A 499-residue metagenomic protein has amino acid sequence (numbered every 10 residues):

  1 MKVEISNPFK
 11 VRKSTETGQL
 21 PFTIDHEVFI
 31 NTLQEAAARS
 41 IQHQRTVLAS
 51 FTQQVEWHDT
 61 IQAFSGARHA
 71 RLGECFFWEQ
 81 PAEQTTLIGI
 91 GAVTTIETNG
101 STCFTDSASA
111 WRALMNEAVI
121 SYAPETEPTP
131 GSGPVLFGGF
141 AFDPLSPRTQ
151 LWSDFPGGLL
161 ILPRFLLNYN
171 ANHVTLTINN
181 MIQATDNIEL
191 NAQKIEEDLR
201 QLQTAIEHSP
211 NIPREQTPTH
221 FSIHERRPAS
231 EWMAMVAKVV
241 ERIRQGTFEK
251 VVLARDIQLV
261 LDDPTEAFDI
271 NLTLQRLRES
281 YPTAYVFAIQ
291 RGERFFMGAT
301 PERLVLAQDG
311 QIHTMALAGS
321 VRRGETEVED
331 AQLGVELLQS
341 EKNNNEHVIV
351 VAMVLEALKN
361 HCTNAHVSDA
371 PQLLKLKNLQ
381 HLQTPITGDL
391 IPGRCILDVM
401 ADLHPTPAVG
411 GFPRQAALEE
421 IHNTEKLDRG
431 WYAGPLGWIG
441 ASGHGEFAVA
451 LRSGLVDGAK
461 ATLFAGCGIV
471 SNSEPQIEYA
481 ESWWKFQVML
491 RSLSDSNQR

Functional and structural regions predicted by a protein language model:
M1-T102: An N-terminal JmjN-like helical accessory module and its immediate linker preceding a catalytic domain
K2, L114-K250, A254-D256, T363 (+1 more regions): Non-catalytic accessory segments adjacent to catalytic cores
K2-V28, Q34-A38, L48-S50, A171-A205 (+3 more regions): Cytosolic ligand/metal-binding cores
S50-I61, Q84-L87, D143-P144, A184 (+8 more regions): Flexible loop/turn segments at secondary-structure boundaries
G138, L167, G246, V305 (+4 more regions): A residue-level signal for conserved active-site and pocket-lining positions in enzyme catalytic cores
F165-N168, V286-A288, M297-G298, R303-L304 (+2 more regions): Short beta-strand scaffold segments in enzyme catalytic cores
P213-R303, H347-V350, V354, H361 (+2 more regions): Active-site pocket-lining segments that scaffold enzyme catalytic pockets across diverse folds
P385-R499: Conserved hydrophobic core element of enzyme catalytic domains
